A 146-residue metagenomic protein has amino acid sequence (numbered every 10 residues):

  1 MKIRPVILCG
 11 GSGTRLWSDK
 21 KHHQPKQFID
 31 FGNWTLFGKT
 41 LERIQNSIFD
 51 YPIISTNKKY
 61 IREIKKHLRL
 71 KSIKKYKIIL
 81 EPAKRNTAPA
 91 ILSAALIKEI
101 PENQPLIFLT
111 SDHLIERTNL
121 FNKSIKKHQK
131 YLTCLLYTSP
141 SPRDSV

Functional and structural regions predicted by a protein language model:
M1-I7, T14-S18, W34-F108, L114-N119: Conserved N-terminal catalytic core of the sugar/cofactor nucleotidyltransferase
S12, N33, S145: Donor nucleotide-sugar binding loop of glycosyltransferases
T118-Q129: Short alpha-helix within the catalytic core of nucleotide-sugar-dependent glycosyltransferases
Y131-L135: Conserved donor NDP-sugar-binding/catalytic core segment of glycosyltransferases
Y137-V146: Single conserved hydrophobic/aromatic residue that forms the stacking wall/gate of nucleotide- or nucleobase-binding
